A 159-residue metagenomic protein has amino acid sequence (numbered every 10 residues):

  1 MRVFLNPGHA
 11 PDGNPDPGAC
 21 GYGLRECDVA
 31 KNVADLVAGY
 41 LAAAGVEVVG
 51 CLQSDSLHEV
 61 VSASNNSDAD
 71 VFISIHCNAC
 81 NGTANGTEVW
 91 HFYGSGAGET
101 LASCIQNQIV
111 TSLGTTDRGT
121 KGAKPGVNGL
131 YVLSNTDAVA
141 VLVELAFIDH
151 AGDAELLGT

Functional and structural regions predicted by a protein language model:
M1, L41-E47, S67-F72, S112-T116 (+1 more regions): Loop/turn elements at helix/coil->beta-strand transitions in domains of secreted/extracellular proteins
M1-V61, S67: Active-site histidine-acidic residue metal-binding/catalytic motifs, centered on HxH/HExxH-like signatures
F4, A10-P15, N65-S67, F72-C77 (+2 more regions): Active-site-adjacent mobile loop/cap segments within catalytic or ligand-binding domains
D12-R25, A79-S112: A short, glycine/acidic-enriched catalytic loop
N32-A42, A97-G114, A154-T159: Long, well-ordered alpha-helical scaffolding segments within enzyme catalytic domains, especially pronounced
G45, S62-S64, A84-Y93, I105 (+2 more regions): Flexible, surface-exposed loop/gating regions in the mature catalytic domains of secreted/periplasmic hydrolases
C51-Q53, F92, A123: Conserved beta-strand termini and adjacent loop/short-helix elements that scaffold enzyme active sites in alpha/beta
L57-V60, R118, G122-P125: Conserved SGNH/GDSL esterase-like catalytic core that processes O-acyl groups on lipids and polysaccharides
